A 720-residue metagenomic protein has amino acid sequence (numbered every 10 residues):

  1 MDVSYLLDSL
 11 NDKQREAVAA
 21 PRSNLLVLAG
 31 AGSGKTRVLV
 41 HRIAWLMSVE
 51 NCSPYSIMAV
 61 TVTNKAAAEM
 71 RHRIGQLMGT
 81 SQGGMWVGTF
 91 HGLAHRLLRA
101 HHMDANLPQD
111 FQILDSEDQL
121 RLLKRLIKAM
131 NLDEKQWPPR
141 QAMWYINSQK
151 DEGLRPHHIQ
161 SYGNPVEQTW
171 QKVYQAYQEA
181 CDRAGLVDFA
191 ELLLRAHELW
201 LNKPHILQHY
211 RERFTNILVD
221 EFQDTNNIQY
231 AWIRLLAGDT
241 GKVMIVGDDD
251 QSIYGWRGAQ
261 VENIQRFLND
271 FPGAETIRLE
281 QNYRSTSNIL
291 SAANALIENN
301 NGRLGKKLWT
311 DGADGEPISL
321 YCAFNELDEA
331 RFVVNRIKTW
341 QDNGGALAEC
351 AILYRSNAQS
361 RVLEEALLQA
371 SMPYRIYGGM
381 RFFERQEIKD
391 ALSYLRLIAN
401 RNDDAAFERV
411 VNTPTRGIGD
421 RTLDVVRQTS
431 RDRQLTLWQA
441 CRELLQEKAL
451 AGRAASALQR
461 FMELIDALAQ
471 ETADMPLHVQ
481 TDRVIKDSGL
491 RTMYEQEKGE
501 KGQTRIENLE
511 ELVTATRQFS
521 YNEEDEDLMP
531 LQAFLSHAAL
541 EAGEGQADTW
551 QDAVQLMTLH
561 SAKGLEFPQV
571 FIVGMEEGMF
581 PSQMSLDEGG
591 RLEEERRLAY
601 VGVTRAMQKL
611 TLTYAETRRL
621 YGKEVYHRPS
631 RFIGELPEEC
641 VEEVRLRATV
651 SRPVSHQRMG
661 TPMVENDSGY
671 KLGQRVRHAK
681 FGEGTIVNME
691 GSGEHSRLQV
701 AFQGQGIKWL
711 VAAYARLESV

Functional and structural regions predicted by a protein language model:
M1, T240, A562-M579, M584-S585 (+2 more regions): Structural signature of nuclease core domains in nucleic-acid processing machines
V3, D8-A19, S23-L28, V38 (+7 more regions): Conserved helicase NTPase motor core
S23, C52-S56, S81-G84, D239-K242 (+9 more regions): Short glycine-/polar-rich loops that comprise or flank the Walker A/P-loop and associated switch/sensor motifs
A31, T36-L39, I43, P272-E275 (+5 more regions): Helicase P-loop NTPase motor core
R37-C52, R73, R234: Walker A/P-loop NTP-binding motif
S56-Y145, K150, H157-Y162, Y321 (+1 more regions): Conserved P-loop NTPase-based nucleic-acid remodeling module centered on helicase motor cores
L93-H101, D250-G255, R284-S285, I376-A399 (+1 more regions): Short alpha-helix plus adjacent loop in nuclease-associated cores
I159, G163, A346, S360-M372 (+3 more regions): Conserved helicase C-terminal RecA-like lobe
